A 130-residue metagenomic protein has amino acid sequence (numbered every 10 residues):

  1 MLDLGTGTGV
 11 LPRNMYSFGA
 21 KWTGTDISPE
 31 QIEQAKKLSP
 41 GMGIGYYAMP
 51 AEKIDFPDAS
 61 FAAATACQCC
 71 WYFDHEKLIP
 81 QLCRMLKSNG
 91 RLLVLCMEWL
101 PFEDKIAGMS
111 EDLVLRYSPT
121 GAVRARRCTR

Functional and structural regions predicted by a protein language model:
L2-L4, T8-K53: Class I SAM-dependent methyltransferase SAM/SAH-binding core
A51-K53, W71, W99: Active-site micro-motifs of SAM-dependent methyltransferase domains
E52-A63: A short acidic, Gly/Pro-enriched loop at the edge of an enzyme's catalytic core that lines a small-molecule cofactor
A66-C67, H75: A short beta-strand submotif of the Rossmann-like class I SAM-dependent methyltransferase core that lines
F73-L82: A short, conserved alpha-helix within the catalytic core of class I
C83-R130: Conserved catalytic/acceptor-binding region of the Class I
